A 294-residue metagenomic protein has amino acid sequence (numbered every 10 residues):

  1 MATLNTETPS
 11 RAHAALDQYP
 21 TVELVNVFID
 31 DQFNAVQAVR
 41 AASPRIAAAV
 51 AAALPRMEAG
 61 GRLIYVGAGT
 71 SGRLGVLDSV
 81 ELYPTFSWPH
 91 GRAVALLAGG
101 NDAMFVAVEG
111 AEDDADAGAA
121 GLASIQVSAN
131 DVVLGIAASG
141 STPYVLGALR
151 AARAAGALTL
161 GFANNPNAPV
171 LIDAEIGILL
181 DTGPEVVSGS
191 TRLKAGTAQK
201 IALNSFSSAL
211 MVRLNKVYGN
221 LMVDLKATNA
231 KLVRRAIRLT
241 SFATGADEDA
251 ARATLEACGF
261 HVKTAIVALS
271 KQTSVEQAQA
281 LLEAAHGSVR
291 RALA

Functional and structural regions predicted by a protein language model:
M1-A38, A42: Cofactor-/ligand-binding subdomain signature composed of acidic, glycine-rich, tryptophan-containing flexible loops
V27-A35, V94-V106, Y218, G259: Gly-rich Lys/Arg/Thr-decorated short loops/hinges at beta-loop-alpha junctions or inter-strand turns that position
Q37, P44, V106-A107, A195 (+1 more regions): Active-site pocket-shaping loop/turn-to-helix segments
A41-R56: A short, well-structured juxtamembrane/interface segment
R56-M57, A152: A generic structural signal for well-ordered alpha-helical segments
I64-S205, L210-L214: Glycine-rich phosphate-binding loops that contact phosphosugars or nucleotide phosphates
L210-A294: Short, amphipathic alpha-helical interaction segments embedded in low-complexity terminal/linker regions of eukaryotic
